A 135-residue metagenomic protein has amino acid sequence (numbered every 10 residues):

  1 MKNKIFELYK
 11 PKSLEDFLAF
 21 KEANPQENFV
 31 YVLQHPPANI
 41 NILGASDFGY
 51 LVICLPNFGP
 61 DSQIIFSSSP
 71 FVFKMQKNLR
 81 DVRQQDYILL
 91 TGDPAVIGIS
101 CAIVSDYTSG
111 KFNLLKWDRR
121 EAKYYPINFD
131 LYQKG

Functional and structural regions predicted by a protein language model:
M1-Y87, I99-G135: Long, low-complexity, Lys/Arg-enriched
T91-I99: Acidic, metal-coordinating catalytic cores used for nucleic-acid/nucleotide bond scission and strand-transfer chemistry
